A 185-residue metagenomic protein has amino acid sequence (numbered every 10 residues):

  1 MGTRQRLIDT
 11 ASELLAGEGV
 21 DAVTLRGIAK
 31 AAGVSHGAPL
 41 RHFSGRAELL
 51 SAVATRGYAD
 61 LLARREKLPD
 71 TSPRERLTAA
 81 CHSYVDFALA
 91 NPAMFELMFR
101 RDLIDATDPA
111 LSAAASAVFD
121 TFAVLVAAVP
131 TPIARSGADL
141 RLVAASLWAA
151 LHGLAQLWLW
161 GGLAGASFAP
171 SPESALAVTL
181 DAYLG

Functional and structural regions predicted by a protein language model:
R6, T10, L14-E48, A52: Helix-turn-helix
T10-G17, D60-L68, A150-L157: Solvent-exposed, amphipathic alpha-helical segments
L15, L50-G57, M98, A114: Alpha-helical DNA-contacting segments of helix-turn-helix folds
A52, E66-M94, F119, G137-L147: Hydrophobic alpha-helical connector segments
L89-A106, Q156-A164: Amphipathic alpha-helical segments used for helix-helix packing
A106-I133, R141-S146, P170-D181: Amphipathic alpha-helical packing segments from all-alpha helical-bundle domains
A128, W148-A166, D181-G185: Amphipathic C-terminal alpha-helical segment
